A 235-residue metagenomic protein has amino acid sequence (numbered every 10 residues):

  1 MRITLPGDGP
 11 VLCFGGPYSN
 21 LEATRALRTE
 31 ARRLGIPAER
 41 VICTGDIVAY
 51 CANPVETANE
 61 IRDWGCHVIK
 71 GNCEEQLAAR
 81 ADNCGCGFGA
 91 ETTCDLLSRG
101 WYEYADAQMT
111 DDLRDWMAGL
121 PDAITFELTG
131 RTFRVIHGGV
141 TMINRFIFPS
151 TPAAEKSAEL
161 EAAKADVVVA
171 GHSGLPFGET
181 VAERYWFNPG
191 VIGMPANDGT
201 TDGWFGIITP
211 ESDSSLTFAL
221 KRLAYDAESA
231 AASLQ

Functional and structural regions predicted by a protein language model:
M1-W64: N-terminal active-site segment of His-dependent metallophosphoesterases
R2, P6, E179-Q235: Acidic, His/Gly-rich catalytic cores of divalent-metal-dependent hydrolytic chemistry
G9, F133, R184: Alpha/beta-hydrolase fold active-site loops
F14-G15, R40-D46, H67-N72, I136 (+2 more regions): Active-site neighborhood of phospho(di)ester-bond hydrolases with catalytic His/Asp-centered motifs
Y18-A23, A49-A52, C73-A79, V167-T180 (+1 more regions): Active-site environment of divalent metal-dependent phosphoester hydrolases
A23, I47-W64, A78-A90, F146 (+1 more regions): Metal-dependent catalytic neighborhoods of phosphoester/phosphodiester hydrolases
L34, A38, A107-T180: His/acidic metal-ligating clusters that form di-metal
D63-F126, S150-K164: Active-site neighborhood of divalent metal-dependent phosphoester bond hydrolases
